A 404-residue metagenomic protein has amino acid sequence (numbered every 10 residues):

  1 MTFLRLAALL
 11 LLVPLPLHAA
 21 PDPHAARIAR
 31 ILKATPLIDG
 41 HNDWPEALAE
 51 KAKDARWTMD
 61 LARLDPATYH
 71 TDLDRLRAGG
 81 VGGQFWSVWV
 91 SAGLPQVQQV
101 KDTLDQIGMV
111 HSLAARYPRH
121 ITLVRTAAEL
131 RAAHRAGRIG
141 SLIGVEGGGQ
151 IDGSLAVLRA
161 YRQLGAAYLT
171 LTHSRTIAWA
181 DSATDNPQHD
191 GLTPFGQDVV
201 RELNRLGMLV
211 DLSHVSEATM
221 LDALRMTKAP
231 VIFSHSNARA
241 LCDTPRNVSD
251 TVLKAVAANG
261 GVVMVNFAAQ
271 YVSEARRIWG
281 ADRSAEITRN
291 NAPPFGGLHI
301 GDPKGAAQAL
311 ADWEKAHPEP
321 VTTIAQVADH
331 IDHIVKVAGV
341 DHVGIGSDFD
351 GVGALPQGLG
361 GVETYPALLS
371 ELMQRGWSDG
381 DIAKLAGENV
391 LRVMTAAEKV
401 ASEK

Functional and structural regions predicted by a protein language model:
T2-L9: Sec-dependent signal peptide recognition, specifically the positively charged N-region followed immediately by
L10-H18: Hydrophobic h-region of N-terminal signal peptides that target proteins for export in Gram-negative bacteria
A20-D190, D243-K404: N-terminal hydrophobic targeting/anchoring segments and the immediately downstream early-domain regions of hydrolases
L37-W44, V215, F233-N237: Histidine-centered catalytic micro-motifs
S154-L158, T219-A229: Distinct, well-ordered alpha-helical segments
H189-N204, A223-F233, L368: Alpha-helix-loop-beta-strand connector modules within alpha/beta enzyme cores
R201-L212, S216-D222, D250-A258, H333: Substrate-binding cleft of carbohydrate-active enzyme catalytic domains
A229, A238-R239: Charged catalytic cores and adjacent phosphate/nucleic-acid-binding surfaces used for phosphate/nucleic-acid chemistry
